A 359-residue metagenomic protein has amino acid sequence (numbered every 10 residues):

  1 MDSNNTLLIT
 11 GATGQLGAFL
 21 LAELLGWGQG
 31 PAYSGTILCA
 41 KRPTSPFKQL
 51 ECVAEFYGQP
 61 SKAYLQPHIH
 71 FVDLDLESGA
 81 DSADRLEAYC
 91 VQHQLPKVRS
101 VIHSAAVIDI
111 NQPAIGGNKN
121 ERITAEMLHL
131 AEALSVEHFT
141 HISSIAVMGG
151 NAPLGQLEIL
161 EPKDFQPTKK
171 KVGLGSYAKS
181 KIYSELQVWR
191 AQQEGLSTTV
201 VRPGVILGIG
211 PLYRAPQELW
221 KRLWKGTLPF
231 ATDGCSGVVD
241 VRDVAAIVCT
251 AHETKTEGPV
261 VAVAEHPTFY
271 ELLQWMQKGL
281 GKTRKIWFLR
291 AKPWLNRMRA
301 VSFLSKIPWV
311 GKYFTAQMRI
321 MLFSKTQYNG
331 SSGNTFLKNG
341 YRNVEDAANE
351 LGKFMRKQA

Functional and structural regions predicted by a protein language model:
N5-G30: N-terminal Rossmann NAD(P)H-binding glycine-rich loop of SDR-like oxidoreductase domains
T6, Q15, A32, Y328-A359: Amphipathic terminal alpha-helices
K62-R122, E126, L130, L134: NAD(P)H-binding glycine-rich loop region in Rossmannoid oxidoreductase-like domains and their noncatalytic homologs
S100-H103, R122-G175: Conserved Rossmann-fold NAD(P)-dependent oxidoreductase catalytic core, especially the SDR/UDP-sugar
P167-K171, K221-V239: A conserved pocket-lining segment of Rossmann-fold NAD(P)-dependent short-chain dehydrogenase/reductase
V172-T199: Active-site Tyr-X1-5-Lys
R214-A215, T232-H252: Substrate-positioning beta->alpha
I247-Y313, G340-A359: Mid/C-terminal beta-alpha module of Rossmann-like enzyme folds, strongest in SDR-family dehydrogenases/epimerases
